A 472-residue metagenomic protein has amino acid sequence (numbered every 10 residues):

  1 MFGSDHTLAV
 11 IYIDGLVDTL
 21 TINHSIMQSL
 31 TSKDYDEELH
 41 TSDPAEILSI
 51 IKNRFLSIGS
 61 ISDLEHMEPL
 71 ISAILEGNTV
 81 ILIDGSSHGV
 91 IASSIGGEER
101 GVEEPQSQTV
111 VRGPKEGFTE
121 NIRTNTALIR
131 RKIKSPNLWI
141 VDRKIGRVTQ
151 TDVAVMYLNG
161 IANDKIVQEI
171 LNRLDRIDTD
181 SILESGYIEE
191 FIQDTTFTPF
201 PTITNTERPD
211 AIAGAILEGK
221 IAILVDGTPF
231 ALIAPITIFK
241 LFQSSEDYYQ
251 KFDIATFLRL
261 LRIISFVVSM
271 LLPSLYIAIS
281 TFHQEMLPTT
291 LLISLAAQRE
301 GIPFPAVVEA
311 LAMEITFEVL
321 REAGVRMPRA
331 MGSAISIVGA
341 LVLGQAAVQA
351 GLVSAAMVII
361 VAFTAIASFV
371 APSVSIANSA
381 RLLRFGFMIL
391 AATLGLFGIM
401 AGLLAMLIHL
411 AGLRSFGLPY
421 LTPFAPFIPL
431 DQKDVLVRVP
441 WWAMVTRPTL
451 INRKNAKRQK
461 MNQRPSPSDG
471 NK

Functional and structural regions predicted by a protein language model:
M1-L271, E285, T289, H409-K472: Membrane-embedded alpha-helical signal segments
L275-A278, P288-K472: Generic detector of multi-pass transmembrane helix bundles and their immediately adjacent loops in polytopic membrane
